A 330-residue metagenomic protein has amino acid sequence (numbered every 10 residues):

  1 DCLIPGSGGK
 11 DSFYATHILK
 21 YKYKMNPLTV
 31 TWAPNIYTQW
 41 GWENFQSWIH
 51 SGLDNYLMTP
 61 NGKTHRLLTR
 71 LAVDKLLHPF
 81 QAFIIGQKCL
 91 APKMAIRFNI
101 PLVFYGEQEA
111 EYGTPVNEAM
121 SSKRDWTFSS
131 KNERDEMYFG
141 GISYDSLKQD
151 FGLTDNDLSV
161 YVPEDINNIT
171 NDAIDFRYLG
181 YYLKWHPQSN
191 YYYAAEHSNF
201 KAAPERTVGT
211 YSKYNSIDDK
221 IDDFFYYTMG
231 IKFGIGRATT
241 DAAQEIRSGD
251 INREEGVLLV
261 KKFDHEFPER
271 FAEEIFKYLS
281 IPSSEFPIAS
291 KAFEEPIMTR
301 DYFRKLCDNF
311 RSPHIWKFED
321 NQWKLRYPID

Functional and structural regions predicted by a protein language model:
D1, I18-D330: Nucleotide-activated chemistry modules centered on ATP-dependent adenylation/adenylyltransferase
C2-D11: Short, glycine-rich nucleotide/cofactor-binding loops
Y14-A15: Hydrophobic positions on the alpha1 helix immediately C-terminal to the Walker A/P-loop
